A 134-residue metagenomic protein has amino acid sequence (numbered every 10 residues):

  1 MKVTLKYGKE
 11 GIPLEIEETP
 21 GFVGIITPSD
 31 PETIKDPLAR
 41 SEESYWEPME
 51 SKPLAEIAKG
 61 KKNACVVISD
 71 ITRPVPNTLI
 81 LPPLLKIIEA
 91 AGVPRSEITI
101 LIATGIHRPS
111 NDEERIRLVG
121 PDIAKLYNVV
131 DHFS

Functional and structural regions predicted by a protein language model:
M1-S134: Metallocofactor- and cofactor-centric catalytic cores in central/energy metabolism, strongly enriched
